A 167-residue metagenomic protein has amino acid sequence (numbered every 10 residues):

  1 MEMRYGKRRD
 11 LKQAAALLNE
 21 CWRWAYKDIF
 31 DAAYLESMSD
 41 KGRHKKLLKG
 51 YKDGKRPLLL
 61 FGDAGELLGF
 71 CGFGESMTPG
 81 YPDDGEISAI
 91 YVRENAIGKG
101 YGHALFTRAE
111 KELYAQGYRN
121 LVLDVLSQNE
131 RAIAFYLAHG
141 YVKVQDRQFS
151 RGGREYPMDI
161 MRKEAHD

Functional and structural regions predicted by a protein language model:
M1-M3: Extreme N-terminal starter segment of soluble prokaryotic enzymes
Y5-I29, A33-N95, H103-R108, E112 (+2 more regions): Acetyl-CoA-dependent GNAT
P82, G100, R131: Residues that form or flank phosphate/diphosphate-binding pockets in enzymes that use nucleotide phosphates
G85, R119-I133, A138-H139, Q145-D167: C-terminal "cap" of GNAT-fold acetyltransferases
R93-N95, K99, S127-Q128: Active-site acidic-Proline motif in GNAT/NAT acetyltransferases
K99, A115-R119: Short coil/turn segments at alpha/beta junctions that flank glycine-rich nucleotide-binding fingerprints
